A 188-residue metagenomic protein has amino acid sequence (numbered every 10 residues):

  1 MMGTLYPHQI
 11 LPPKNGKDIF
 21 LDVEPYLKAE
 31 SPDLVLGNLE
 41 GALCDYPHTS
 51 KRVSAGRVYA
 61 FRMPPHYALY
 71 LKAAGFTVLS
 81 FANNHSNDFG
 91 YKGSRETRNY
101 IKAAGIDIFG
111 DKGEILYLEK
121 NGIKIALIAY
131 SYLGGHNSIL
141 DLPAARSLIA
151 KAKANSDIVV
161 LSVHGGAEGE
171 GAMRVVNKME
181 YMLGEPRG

Functional and structural regions predicted by a protein language model:
M1-G188: Acidic, metal/ion-coordinating pockets
